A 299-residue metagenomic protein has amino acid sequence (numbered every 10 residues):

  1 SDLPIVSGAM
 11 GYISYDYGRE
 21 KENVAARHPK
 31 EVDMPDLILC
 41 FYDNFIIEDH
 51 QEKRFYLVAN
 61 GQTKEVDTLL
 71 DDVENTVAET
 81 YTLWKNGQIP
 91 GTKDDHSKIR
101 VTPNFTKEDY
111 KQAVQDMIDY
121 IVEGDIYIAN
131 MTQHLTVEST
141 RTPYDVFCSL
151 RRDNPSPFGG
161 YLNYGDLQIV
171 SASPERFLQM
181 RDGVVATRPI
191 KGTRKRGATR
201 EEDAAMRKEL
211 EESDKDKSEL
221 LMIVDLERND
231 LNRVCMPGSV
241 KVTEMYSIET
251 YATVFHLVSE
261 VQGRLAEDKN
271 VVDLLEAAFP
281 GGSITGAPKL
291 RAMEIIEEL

Functional and structural regions predicted by a protein language model:
S1-L299: Extended alpha-helical targeting/anchoring segments, especially N-terminal organellar/secretory targeting helices
